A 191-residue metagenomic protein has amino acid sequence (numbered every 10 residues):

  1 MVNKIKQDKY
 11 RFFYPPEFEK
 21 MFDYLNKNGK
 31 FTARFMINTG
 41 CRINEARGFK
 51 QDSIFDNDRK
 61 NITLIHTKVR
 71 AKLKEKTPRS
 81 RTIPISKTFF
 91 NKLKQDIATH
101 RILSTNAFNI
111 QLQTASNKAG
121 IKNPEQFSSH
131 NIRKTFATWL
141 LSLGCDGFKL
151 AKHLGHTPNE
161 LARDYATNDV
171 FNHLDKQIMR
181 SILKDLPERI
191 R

Functional and structural regions predicted by a protein language model:
V2-Q7, R11-I43: Basic, Lys/Arg- and aromatic-enriched nucleic-acid-binding interface segment
P15-E17, G48-N91: Conserved tyrosine-mediated DNA breakage-rejoining catalytic core shared by Y-recombinases
D23, T99, N109-K152, H156-N159: Short, basic (Lys/Arg/His-rich) helix/loop patches that form interaction surfaces in the mid-to-C-terminal regions
N28-G29, S104, F108, S129 (+2 more regions): Hydrophobic (often cysteine-bearing) scaffold residues that line and stabilize catalytic clefts of nucleotide/cofactor
M36-R59, F148: Short, charged phosphate-coordinating catalytic segments
A71-T114, S128: C-terminal catalytic core of Y-nucleophile DNA break-rejoin enzymes
L154-R180: Catalytic-site neighborhood detector that most strongly recognizes the C-terminal catalytic loop/helix of tyrosine
R180-R191: C-terminal secondary-structure termini that scaffold catalytic or DNA-interacting sites
